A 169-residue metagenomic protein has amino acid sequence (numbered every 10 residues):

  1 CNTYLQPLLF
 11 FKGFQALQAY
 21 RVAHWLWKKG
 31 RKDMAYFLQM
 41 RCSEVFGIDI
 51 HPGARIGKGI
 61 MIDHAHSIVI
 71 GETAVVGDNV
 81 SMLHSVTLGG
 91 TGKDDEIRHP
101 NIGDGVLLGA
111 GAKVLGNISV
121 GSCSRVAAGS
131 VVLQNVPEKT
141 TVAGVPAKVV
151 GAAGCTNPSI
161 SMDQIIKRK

Functional and structural regions predicted by a protein language model:
C1-S43, T156-K169: Terminal amphipathic alpha-helical/low-complexity segments used for targeting or macromolecular assembly
S43-V150: Structural signal for interior beta-strand "rungs" in well-ordered beta-sheet cores of soluble enzyme domains
